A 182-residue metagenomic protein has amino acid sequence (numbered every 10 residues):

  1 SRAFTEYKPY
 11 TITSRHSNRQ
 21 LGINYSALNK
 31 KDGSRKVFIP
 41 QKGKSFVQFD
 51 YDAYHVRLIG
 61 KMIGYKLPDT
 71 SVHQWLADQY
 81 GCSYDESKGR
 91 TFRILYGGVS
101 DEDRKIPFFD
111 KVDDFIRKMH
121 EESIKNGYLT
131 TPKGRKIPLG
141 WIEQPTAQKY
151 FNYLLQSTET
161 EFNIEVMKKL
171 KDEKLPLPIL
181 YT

Functional and structural regions predicted by a protein language model:
S1-T182: Conserved catalytic core of nucleotide polymerization and phosphodiester-bond processing enzymes
